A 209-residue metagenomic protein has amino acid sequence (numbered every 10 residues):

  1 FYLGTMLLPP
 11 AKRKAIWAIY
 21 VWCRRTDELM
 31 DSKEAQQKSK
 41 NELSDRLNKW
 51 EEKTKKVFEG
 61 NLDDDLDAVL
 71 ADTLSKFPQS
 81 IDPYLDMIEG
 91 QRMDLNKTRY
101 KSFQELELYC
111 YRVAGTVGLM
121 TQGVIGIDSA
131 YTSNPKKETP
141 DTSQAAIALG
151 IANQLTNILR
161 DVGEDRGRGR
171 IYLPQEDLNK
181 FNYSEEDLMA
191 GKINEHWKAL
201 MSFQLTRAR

Functional and structural regions predicted by a protein language model:
F1-R209: Acidic catalytic motifs of isoprenoid enzymes
